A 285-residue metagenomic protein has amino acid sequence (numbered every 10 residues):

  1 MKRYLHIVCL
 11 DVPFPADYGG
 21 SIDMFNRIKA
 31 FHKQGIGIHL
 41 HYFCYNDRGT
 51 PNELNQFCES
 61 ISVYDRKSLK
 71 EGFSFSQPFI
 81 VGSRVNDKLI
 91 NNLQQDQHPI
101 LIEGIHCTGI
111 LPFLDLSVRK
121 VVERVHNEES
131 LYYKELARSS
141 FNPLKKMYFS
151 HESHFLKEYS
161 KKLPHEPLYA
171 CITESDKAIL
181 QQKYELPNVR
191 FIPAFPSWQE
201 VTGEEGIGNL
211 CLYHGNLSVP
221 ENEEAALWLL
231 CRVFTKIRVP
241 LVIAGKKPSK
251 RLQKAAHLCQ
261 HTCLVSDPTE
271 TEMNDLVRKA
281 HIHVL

Functional and structural regions predicted by a protein language model:
M1-I61, Q95-D96: N-terminal subdomain of nucleotide-sugar transferases
D23, F191-L258, L264-N274, R278: Conserved catalytic-core segment of nucleotide-activated headgroup transferases in glycan assembly
I61-L89, P143-F149: A short, charged, and often flexible helix/loop element on the N-terminal side of the glycosyltransferase catalytic
I90-G109, K120-V122: Short N-terminal targeting/anchoring amphipathic segment
I90-N91, E128-L131, S140-Y169: Membrane-proximal helix-turn-helix segments that form the acceptor-binding/catalytic region of lipid-linked
P99, L116-R138: Active-site proximal beta-strand in glycosyltransferases
D115-R119, K161-L168, I172, K177-P196: Helix-loop-beta element that forms the nucleotide-linked donor phosphate-binding surface in glycosyltransferases
R278-L285: Acidic donor-binding loop of glycosyltransferase active sites
